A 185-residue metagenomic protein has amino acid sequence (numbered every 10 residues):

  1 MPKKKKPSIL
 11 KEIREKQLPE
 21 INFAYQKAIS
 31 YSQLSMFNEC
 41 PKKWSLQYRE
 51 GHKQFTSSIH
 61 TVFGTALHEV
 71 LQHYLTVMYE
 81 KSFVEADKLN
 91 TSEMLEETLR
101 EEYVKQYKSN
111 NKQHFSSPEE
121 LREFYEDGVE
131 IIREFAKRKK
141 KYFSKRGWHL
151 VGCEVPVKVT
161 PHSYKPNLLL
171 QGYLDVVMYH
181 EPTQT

Functional and structural regions predicted by a protein language model:
M1-T61: C-terminal, charged and often intrinsically disordered regions of DNA end-processing helicases and nucleases
K5-S8, Q17, A28, E93 (+3 more regions): Metal-dependent nuclease catalytic regions and adjoining charged, substrate-binding loops involved in nucleic-acid end
L10-E15, S32-E39, S92-R100, D175 (+1 more regions): Short, functional N-terminal and low-complexity linear motifs
E12-Q26, N38-W44, K81-S82, L121-Y125 (+1 more regions): Short charge-dense sequence patches
L34-S35, E39-E80, Y125-V129, R133 (+1 more regions): Nuclease catalytic cores
F55-I59, F63, S116, E120 (+1 more regions): Conserved aromatic-histidine-acidic binding/catalytic patches
V70-V155: A non-catalytic, helix-rich entry segment at domain boundaries
G147-T185: Non-catalytic protein-protein interaction segments used by genome-maintenance enzymes to assemble and couple activities
